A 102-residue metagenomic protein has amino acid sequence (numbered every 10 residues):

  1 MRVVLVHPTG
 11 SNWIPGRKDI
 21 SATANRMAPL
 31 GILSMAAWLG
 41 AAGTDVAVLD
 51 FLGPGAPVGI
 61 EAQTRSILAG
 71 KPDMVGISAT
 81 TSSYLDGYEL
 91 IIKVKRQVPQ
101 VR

Functional and structural regions predicted by a protein language model:
M1-R102: A short, structured N-terminal alpha-helical element that caps or precedes a catalytic domain
